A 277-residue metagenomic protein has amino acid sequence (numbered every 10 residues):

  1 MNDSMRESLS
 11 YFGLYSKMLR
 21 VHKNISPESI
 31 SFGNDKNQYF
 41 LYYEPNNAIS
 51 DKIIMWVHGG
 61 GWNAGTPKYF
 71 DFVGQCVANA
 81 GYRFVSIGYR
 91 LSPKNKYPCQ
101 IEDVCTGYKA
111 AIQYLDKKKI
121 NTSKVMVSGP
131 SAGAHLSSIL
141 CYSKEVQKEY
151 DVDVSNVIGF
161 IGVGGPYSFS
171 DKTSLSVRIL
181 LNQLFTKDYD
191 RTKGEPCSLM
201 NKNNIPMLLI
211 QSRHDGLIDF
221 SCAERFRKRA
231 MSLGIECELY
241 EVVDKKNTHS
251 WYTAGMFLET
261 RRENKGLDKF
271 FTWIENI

Functional and structural regions predicted by a protein language model:
D3-A48: N-terminal cap/lid segment of alpha/beta-hydrolase-fold proteins
D51-G60: Short beta-strand element of the alpha/beta-hydrolase
G65-V73, V85-K124, M256-R261: Catalytic nucleophile-loop/oxyanion-hole region of alpha/beta-hydrolase and closely related hydrolase-like folds
K109-L175: Primarily recognizes the serine-hydrolase "nucleophile elbow" in alpha/beta-hydrolase and SGNH/GDSL folds
G165-P166, S170-L199: Mobile cap/lid helix-loop segments that gate and shape the active-site cleft of serine hydrolases
N203, L209-Q211, D215: Short beta-strand/loop motif that positions the catalytic acidic residue of the alpha/beta-hydrolase fold
G216-R225: Conserved alpha/beta-hydrolase "acid-adjacent" motif
S232-I277: C-terminal catalytic histidine-bearing segment of alpha/beta-hydrolase fold enzymes
